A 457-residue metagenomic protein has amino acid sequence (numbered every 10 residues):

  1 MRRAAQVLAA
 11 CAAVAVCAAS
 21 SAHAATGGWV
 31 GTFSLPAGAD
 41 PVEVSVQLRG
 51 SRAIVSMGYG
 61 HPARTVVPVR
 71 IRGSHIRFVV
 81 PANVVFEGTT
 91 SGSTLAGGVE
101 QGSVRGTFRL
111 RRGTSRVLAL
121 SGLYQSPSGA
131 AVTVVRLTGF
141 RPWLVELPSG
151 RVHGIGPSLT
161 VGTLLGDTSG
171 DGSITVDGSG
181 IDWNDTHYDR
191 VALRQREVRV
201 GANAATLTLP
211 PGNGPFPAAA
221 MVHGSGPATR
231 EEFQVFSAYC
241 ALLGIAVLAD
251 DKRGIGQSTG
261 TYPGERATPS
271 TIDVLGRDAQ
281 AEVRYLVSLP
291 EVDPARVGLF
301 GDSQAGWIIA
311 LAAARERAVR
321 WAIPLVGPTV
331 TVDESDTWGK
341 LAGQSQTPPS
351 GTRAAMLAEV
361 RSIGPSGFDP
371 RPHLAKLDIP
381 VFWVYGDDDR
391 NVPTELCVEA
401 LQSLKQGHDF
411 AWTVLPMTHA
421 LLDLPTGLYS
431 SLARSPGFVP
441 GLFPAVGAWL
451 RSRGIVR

Functional and structural regions predicted by a protein language model:
A25-S91, V99-R105, L118, Q125-S169: Central antiparallel beta-sheet cores of small beta-barrel/beta-sandwich binding domains
D182-N213: N-terminal cap/lid segment of alpha/beta-hydrolase-fold proteins
A220-L243, A249-V274, D423-R434: Cap/lid segment of the alpha/beta-hydrolase catalytic domain
T259, A314-V360: Hydrolase active-site cap/lid region
T268-P290: Alpha/beta-hydrolase active-site loop
L377, W383-Y385: Short beta-strand/loop motif that positions the catalytic acidic residue of the alpha/beta-hydrolase fold
I379, R390-S403: Short alpha-helix in the alpha/beta-hydrolase fold that links the catalytic acid
L421, G427-R457: Catalytic active-site module of serine/aspartate enzymes centered on a nucleophile-bearing elbow/loop
